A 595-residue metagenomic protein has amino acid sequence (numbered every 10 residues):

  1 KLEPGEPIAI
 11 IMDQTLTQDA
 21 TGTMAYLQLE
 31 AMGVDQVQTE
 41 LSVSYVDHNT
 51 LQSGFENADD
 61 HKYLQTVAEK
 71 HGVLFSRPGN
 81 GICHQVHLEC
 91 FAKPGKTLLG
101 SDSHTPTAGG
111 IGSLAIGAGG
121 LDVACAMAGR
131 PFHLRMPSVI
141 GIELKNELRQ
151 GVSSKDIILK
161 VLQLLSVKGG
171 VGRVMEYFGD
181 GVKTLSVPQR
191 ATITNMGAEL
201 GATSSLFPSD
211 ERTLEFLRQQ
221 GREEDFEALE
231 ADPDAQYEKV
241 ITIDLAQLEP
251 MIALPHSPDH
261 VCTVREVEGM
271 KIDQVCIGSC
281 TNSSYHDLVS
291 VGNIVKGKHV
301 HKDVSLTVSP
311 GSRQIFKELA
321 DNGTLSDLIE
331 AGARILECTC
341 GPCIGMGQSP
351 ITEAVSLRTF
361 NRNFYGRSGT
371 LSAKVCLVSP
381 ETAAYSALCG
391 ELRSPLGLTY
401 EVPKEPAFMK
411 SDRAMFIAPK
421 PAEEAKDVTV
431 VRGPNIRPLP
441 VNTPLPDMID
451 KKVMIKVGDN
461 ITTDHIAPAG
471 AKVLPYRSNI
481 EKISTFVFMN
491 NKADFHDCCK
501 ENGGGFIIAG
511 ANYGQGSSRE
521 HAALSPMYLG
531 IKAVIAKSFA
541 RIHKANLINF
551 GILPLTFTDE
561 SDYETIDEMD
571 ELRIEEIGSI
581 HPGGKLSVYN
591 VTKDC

Functional and structural regions predicted by a protein language model:
K1-C595: Fe-S-dependent hydro-lyases/dehydratases of central metabolism
